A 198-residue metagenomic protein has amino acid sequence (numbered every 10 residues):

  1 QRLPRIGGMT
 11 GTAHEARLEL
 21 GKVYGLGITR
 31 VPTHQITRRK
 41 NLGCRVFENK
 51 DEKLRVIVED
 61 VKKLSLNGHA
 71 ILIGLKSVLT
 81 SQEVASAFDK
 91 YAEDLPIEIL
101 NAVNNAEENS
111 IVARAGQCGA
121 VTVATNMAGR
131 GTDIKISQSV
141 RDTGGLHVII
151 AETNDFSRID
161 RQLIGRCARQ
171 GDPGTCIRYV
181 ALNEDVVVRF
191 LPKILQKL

Functional and structural regions predicted by a protein language model:
Q1-I57, A102, S110-R114, T132 (+1 more regions): A contiguous, basic/glycine-rich beta-loop/short-helix subdomain that forms a polymer-engagement track
R5-I6, A13-E15, H34-R38, S77-T80 (+5 more regions): Conserved nucleotide-binding/hydrolysis micro-motifs of P-loop NTPases
I6-M9, V121-T125, V148-A151: Structural recognition of the conserved hydrophobic beta-strand(s) that form the central parallel beta-sheet of P-loop
T10, I73, V123, G165: Residue-level signature of catalytic and energy-coupling elements of molecular machines, predominantly ATP/GTP-dependent
G25-C44, I177-L198: Short, exposed interaction patches on small structured surface elements
L26-T29, I71, A120-T122, L146-V148 (+1 more regions): Structural motif
K63-G68, V78-L146: Conserved motor-coupling elements within RecA-like helicase/translocase cores
I136-S139, G145-I149, T153-I177, L191-K197: Conserved SF2 helicase motif VI
